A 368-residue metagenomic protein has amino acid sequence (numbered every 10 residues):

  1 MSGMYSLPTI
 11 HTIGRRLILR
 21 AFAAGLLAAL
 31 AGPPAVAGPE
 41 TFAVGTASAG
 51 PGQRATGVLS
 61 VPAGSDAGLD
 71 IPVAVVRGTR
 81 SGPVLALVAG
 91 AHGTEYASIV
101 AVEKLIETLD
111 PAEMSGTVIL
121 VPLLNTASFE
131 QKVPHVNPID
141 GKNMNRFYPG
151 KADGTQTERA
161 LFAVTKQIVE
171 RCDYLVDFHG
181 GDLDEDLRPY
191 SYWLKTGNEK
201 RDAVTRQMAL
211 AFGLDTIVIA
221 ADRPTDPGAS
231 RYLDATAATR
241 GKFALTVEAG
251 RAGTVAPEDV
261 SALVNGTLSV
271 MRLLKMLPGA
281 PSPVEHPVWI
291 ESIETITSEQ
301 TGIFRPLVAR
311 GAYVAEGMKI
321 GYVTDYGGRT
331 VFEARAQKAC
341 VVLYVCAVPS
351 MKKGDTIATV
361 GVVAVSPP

Functional and structural regions predicted by a protein language model:
S2-I18, V36-P368: Structured catalytic-domain cores with a bias toward divalent-metal coordination
R20-A31: Bacterial N-terminal signal peptides
